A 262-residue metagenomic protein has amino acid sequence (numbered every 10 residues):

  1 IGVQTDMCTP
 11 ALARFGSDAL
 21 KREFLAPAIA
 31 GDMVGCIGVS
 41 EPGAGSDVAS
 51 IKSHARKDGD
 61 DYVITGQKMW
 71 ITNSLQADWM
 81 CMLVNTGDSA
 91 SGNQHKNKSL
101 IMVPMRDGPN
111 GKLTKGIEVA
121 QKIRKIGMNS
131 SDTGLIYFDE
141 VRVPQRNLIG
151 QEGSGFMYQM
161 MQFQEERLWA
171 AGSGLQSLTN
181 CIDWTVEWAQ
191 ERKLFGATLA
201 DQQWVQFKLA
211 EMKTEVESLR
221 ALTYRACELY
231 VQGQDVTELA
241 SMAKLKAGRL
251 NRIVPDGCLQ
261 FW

Functional and structural regions predicted by a protein language model:
G2, F15-L20, P27-G31, G45-V48 (+5 more regions): Alpha-helical interface subdomain recognition
Q4-T9: Well-ordered alpha-helical segments within folded domains of soluble proteins
G31-V39, L83: A short, Trp-centered hydrophobic/proline-enriched beta-strand micro-motif
D47-A49, D60, N73-D78, G92-N97 (+2 more regions): Short glycine/proline-enriched turns and hinge-like loops at secondary-structure junctions
S53-A55: A structural signal for short hydrophobic beta-strand segments in well-ordered beta-sheet cores
T65-E118: A short core secondary-structure module
M69-L75, G127-M128, E165-W169: Glycine-rich phosphate/pyrophosphate-binding beta-alpha loops
P109-E140: Flexible, small-/acidic-enriched active-site or ligand-binding loops
